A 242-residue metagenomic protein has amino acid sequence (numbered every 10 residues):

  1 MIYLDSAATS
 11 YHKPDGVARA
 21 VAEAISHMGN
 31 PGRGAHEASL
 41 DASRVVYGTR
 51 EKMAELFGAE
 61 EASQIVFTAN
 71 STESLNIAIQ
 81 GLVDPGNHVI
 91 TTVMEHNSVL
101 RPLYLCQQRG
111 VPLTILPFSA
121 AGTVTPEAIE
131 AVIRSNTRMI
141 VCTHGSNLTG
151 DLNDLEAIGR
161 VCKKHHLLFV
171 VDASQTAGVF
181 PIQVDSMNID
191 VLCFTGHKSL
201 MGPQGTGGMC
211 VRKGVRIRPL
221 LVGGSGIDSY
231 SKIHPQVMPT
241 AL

Functional and structural regions predicted by a protein language model:
M1-L242: Pyridoxal 5′-phosphate
